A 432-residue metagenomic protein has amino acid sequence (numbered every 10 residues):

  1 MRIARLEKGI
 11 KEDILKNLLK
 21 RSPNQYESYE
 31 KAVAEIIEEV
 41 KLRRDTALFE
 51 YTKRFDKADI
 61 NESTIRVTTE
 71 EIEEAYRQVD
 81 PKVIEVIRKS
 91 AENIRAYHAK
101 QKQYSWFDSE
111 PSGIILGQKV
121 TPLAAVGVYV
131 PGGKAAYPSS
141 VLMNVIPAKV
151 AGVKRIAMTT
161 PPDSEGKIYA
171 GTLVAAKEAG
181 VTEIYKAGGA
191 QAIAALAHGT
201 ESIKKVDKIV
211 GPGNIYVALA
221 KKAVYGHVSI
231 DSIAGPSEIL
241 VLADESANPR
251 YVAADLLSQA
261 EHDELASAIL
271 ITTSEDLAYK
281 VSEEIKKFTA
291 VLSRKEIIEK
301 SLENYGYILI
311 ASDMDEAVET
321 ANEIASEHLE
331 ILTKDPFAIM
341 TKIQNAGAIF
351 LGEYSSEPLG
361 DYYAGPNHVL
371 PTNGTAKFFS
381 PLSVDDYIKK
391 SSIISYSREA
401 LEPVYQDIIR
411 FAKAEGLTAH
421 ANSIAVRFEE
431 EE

Functional and structural regions predicted by a protein language model:
M1-A124: N-terminal Rossmann-like NAD(P)+-binding subdomain of aldehyde/semialdehyde dehydrogenases
R2-G9, E183-G188, I308-D313: Short acidic-hydrophobic, aromatic-tinged amphipathic segments that line or gate anion-handling sites
D108-V174: Conserved small-residue-rich beta-alpha loop and adjacent elements that most often cradle the phosphate/pyrophosphate
K154-D163, A268-S274, V281, G352: Short internal beta-strands
G180-S258, H262-S267: Conserved NAD(P)+-binding/catalytic subdomain of aldehyde/semialdehyde dehydrogenases
H262, L270-A346: A glycine- and small/hydrophobic-rich beta-loop-beta segment that serves as a flexible "lid/hinge" or phosphate-binding
E323-E432: C-terminal core of ALDH-fold dehydrogenases
